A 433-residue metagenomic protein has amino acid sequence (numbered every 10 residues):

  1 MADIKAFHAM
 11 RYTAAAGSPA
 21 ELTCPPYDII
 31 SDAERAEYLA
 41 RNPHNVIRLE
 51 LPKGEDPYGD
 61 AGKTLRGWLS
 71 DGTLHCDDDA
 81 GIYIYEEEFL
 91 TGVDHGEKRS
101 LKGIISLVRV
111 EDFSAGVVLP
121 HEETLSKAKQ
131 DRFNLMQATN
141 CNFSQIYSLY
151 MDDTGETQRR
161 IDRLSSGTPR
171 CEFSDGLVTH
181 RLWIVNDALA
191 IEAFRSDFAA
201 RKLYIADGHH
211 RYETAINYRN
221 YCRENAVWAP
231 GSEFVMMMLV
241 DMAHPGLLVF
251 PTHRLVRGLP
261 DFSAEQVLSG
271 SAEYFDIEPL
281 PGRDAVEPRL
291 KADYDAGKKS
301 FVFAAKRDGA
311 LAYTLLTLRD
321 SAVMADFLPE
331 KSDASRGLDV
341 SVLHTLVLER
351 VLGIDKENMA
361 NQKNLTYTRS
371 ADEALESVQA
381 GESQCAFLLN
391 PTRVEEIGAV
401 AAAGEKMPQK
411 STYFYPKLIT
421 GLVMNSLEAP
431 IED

Functional and structural regions predicted by a protein language model:
M1-D433: Surface-exposed, charge/polar-rich loops and edge strands
